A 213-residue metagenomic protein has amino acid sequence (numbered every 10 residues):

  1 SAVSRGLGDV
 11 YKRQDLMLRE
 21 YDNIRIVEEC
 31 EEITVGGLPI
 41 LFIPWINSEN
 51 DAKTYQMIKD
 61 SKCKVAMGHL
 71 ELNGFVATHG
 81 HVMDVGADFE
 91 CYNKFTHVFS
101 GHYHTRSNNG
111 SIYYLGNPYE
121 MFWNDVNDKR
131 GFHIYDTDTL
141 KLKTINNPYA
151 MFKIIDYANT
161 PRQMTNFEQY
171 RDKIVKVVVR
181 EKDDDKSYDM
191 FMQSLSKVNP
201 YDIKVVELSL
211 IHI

Functional and structural regions predicted by a protein language model:
S1-L7, Y11, I211-H212: Single conserved hydrophobic/aromatic residue that forms the stacking wall/gate of nucleotide- or nucleobase-binding
L7, S61-C63, F95-T96, P200: Short, well-ordered alpha-helix to beta-strand connector turns
D9-Y21, Y188-V198: Short, aromatic/basic amphipathic alpha-helical patches
K12-D88, P118: Conserved catalytic scaffold of divalent metal-dependent phosphoesterases
I24, L38-I40, S111-L115, K197-D202: Active-site regions of enzymes building and remodeling cell-envelope glycoconjugates
I58-D60, F89-K94, Q169-Y170: Short, conserved loop/helix-junction motifs that constitute active-site signature segments in enzyme catalytic cores
L72, T78-T144: Conserved beta-sheet core of the metallophosphoesterase superfamily
T137-I211: Accessory, non-catalytic peripheral segments of nucleic-acid enzymes
